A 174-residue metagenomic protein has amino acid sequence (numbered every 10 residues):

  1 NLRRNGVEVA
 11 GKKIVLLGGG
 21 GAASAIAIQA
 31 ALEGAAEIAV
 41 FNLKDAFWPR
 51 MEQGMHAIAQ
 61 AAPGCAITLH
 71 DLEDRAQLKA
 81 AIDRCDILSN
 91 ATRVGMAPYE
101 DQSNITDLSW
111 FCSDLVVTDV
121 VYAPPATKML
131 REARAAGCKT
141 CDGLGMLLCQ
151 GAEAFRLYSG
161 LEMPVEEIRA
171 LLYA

Functional and structural regions predicted by a protein language model:
N1, A25-Q29, E33, E132: Rossmann-fold NAD(P)-dependent oxidoreductase module
L2-G6, G11, D114-V116, V120-A174: Adenosine-phosphate binding glycine-rich loop
G11-A31, N42: Glycine-rich adenosine-cofactor-binding loop
L32-E37, A135-K139: Conserved S-adenosyl-L-methionine
E33-A62: NAD(P)-binding Rossmann-fold cofactor-contacting core
W48-E52, Y99-E100, Q150-E153: Short, charged, surface-exposed secondary-structure boundary motifs
G64-T140: Rossmann-like adenosine-cofactor binding region
